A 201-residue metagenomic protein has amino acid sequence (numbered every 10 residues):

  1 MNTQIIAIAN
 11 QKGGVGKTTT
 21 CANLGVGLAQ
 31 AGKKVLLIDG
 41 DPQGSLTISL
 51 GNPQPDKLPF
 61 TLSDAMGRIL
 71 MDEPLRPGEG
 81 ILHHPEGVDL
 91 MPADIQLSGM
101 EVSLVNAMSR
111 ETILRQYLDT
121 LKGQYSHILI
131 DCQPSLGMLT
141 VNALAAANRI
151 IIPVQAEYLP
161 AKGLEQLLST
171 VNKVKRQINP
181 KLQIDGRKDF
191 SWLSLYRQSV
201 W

Functional and structural regions predicted by a protein language model:
M1-W201: P-loop NTP-binding core
